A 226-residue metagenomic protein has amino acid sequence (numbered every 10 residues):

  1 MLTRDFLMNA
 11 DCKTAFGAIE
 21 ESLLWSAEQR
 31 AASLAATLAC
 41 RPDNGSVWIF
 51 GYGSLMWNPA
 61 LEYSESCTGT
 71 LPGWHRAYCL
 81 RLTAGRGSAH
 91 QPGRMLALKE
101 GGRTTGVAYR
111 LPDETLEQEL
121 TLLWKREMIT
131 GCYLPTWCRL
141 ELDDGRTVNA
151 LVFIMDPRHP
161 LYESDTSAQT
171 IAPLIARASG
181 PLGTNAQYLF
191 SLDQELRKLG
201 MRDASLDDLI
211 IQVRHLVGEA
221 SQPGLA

Functional and structural regions predicted by a protein language model:
M1-A226: A glycine-rich, hydrophobic/aromatic-adjacent loop/helix-cap motif
